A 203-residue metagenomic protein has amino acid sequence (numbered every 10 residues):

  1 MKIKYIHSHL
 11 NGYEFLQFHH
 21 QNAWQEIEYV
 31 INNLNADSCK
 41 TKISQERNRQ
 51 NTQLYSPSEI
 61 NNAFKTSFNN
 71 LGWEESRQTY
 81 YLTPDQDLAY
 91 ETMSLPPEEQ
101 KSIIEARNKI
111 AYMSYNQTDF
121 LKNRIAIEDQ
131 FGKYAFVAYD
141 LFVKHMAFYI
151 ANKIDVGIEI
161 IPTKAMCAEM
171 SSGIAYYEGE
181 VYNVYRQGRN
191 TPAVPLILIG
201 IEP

Functional and structural regions predicted by a protein language model:
M1-P84: Nuclease-adjacent, charged terminal/linker segments that flank catalytic cores
Q50-Q53, A63-N123, F136-D140: Active-site metal-binding core of divalent-cation-utilizing nuclease and nuclease-like domains
L121-A126, G157-E159: Glycine-rich, often proline-containing surface loops adjacent to acidic residues and nearby aromatics that form
D129-F142, A168-M170: Active-site-adjacent loop/helix micro-motif of nuclease/hydrolase catalytic cores
L141-H145, A175-E178: Charged helix-capping and loop-helix junction motifs
F148-I154, R186-T191: Arginine/glycine-rich "motif VI" loop of SF2 helicases in the C-terminal RecA-like domain
K153-T163: Conserved beta-strand signature within the Rossmann-like core of class I S-adenosyl-L-methionine
T163-P203: Domain-level recognition of nuclease-like catalytic cores that cleave nucleotide substrates
